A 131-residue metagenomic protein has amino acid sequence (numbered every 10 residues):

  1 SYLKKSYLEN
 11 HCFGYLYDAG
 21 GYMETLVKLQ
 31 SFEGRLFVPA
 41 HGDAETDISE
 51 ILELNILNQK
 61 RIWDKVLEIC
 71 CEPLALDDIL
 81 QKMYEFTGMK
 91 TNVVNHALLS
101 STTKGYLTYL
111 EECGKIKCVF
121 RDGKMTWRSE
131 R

Functional and structural regions predicted by a protein language model:
S1-W63: Metallo-beta-lactamase
K65-R131: C-terminal regulatory/interaction regions
